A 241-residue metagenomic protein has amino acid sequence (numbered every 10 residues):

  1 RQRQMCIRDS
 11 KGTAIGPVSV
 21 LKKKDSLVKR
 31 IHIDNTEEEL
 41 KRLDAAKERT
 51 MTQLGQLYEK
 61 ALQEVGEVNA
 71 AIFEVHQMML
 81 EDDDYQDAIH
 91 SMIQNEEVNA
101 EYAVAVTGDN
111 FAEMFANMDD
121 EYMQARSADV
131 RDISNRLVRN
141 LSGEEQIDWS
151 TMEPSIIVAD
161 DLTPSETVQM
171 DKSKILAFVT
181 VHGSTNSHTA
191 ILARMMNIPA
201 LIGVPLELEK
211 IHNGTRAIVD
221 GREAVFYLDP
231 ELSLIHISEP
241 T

Functional and structural regions predicted by a protein language model:
R1-L234, S238: Non-catalytic, soluble scaffold/interaction modules
T241: Ser/Thr-centric signal marking residues that sit in or immediately flank functional binding/regulatory motifs
